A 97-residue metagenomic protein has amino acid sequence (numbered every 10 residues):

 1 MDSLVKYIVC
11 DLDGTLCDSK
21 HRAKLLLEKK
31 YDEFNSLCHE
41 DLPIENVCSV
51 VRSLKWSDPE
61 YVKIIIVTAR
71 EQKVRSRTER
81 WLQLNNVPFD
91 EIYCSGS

Functional and structural regions predicted by a protein language model:
D2-S97: Alpha-helical substrate-recognition element adjacent to the catalytic core
